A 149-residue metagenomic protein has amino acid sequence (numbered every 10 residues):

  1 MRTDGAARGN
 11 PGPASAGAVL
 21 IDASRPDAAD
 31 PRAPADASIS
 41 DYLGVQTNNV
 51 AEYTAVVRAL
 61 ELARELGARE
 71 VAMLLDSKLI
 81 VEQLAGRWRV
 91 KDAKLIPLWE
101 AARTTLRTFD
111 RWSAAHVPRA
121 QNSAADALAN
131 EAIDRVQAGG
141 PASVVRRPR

Functional and structural regions predicted by a protein language model:
M1-V50, T54, E61-L66: RNase H-like nuclease fold core
A6-N10, V57-Q137: RNase H catalytic domain
S15, S24, S38-S40, S77 (+3 more regions): Generic serine detector
G17-A18, D22-R25, D30, A72 (+3 more regions): Alpha-helix termini
S24-S38, R64-G67, T108, A127 (+1 more regions): Intrinsically disordered, low-complexity regions
